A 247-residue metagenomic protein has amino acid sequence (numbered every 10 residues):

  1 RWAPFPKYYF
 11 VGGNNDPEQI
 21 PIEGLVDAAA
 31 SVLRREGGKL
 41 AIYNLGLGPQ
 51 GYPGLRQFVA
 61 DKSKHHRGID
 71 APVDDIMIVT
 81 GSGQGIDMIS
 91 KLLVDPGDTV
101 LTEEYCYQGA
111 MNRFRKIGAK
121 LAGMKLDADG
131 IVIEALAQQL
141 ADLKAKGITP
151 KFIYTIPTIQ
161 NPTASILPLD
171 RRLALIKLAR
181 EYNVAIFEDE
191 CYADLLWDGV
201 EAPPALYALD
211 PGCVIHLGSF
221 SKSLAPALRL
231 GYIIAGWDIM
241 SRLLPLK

Functional and structural regions predicted by a protein language model:
R1-G51, D61: N-terminal "arm"/small-domain region of PLP-dependent enzymes with the aminotransferase-like
G12, L126, S219: Active-site donor-binding loop signature of nucleotide-sugar glycosyltransferases
G13-P17, G83, Y107, T158-Q160 (+3 more regions): Short, solvent-exposed loop/turn segments at secondary-structure junctions
I20-G24, S165-I166, D198-V200, A227-R229: Short aromatic-enriched loop/helix-cap "lid" or pocket-rim segments at secondary-structure transitions that line
V32-Y182, A193-I215: Conserved core of the PLP fold type I
A185: Conserved beta/loop motifs at nucleotide-recognition and modification sites
A208-K247: Conserved core segment of the aminotransferase class I/II
